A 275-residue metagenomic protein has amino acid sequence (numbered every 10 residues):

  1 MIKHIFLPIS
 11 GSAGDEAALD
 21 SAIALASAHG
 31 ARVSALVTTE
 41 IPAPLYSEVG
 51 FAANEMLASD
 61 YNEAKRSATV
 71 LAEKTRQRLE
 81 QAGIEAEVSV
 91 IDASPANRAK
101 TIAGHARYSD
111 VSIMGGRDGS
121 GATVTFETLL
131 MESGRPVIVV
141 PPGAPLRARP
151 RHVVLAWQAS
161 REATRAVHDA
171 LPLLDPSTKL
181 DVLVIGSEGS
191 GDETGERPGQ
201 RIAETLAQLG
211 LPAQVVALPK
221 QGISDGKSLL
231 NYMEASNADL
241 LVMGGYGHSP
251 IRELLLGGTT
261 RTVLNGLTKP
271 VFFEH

Functional and structural regions predicted by a protein language model:
M1-M56, R149-L218, A238: Small/aliphatic-rich secondary-structure junction motif
A18, R98, A122, A163-A166 (+2 more regions): Amphipathic coiled-coil/heptad-repeat helices and related helical stalk/stem segments that mediate oligomerization
S21, T101, V124-T128, D169 (+1 more regions): A short acidic, amphipathic alpha-helical/loop segment
A28, T101-L146, M233-H275: Gly/Ser-rich helix-loop-strand patches that form or flank binding pockets for ribonucleotide-derived cofactors
E55-V70: A short acidic, glycine-rich active-site loop that binds or catalyzes chemistry on phosphate/adenosine moieties
Q77-S112, Q208-L241, H248-P250, K269: Structural beta-alpha unit
E80-Q81, E85, A122-P141, A203 (+1 more regions): P-loop/Walker A phosphate-binding loop and immediately adjacent motor/lid segment at beta-alpha junctions
E196-Q200, L229-L230, L255-T260: Charged helix-capping and loop-helix junction motifs
